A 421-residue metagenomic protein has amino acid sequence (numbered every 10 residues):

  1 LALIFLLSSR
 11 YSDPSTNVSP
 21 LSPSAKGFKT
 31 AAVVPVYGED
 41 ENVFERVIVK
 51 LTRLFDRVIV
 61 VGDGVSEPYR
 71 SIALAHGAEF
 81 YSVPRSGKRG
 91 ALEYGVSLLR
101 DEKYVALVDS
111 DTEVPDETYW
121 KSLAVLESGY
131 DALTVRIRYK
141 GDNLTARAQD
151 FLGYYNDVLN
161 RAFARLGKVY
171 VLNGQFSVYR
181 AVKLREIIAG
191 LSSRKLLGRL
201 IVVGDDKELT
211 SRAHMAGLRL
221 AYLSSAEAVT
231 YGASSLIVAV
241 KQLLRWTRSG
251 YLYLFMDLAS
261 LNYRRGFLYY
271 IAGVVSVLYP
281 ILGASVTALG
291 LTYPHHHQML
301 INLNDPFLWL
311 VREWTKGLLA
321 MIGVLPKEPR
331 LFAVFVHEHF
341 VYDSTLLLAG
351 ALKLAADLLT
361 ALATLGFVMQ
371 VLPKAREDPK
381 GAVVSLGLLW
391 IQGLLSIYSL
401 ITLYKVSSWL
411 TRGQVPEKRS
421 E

Functional and structural regions predicted by a protein language model:
A2-K29, L51-V60, Y69, E102 (+2 more regions): Juxtamembrane C-terminal module of membrane proteins
K29-V33, E208: Cell-envelope/extracellular polymer assembly enzymes that use nucleotide-activated donors
G38-R53: Short, well-formed alpha-helical segments that are part of the catalytic scaffolds of diverse glycosyltransferases
V43-R46, S66-L74, E117: Acidic helix N-cap motif at the loop->helix transition within catalytic regions of sugar-transfer enzymes
V83-L98: Glycine-rich, basic loop-to-helix element that forms the pyrophosphate-binding segment of sugar-nucleotide handling
G90-A91, D116-V202, L244-Y251, F255: Long helical/loop segments within the catalytic core of UDP-sugar-dependent glycosyltransferases, especially the large
E102-E113: Short beta-strand-to-loop acidic/aromatic patch adjacent to the donor-nucleotide binding site
K207-A228: Catalytic donor-sugar/metal-binding loop of nucleotide-sugar-dependent glycosyltransferases
